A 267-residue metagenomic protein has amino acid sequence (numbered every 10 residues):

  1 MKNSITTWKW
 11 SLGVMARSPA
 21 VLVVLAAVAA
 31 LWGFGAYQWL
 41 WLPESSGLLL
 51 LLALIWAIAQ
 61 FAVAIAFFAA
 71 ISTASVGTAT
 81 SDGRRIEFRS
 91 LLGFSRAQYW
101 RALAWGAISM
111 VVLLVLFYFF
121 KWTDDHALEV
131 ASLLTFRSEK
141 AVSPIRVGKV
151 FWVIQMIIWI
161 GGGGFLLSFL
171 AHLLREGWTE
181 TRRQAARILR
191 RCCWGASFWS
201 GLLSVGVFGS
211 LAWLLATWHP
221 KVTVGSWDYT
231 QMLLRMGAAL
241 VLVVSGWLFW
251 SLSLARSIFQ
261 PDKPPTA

Functional and structural regions predicted by a protein language model:
M1-A267: Hydrophobic alpha-helical membrane segments
